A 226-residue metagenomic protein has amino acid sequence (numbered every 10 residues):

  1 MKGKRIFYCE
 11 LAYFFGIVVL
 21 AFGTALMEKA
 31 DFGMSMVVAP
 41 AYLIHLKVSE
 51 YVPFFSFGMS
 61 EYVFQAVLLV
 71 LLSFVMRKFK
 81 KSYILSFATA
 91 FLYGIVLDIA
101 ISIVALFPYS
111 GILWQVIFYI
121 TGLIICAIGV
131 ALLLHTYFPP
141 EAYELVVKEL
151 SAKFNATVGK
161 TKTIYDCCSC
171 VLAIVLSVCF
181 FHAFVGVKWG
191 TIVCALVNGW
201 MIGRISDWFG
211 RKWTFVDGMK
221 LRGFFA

Functional and structural regions predicted by a protein language model:
M1-A226: Core subunits and conserved enzymes of cellular information-processing and envelope-translocation systems across
